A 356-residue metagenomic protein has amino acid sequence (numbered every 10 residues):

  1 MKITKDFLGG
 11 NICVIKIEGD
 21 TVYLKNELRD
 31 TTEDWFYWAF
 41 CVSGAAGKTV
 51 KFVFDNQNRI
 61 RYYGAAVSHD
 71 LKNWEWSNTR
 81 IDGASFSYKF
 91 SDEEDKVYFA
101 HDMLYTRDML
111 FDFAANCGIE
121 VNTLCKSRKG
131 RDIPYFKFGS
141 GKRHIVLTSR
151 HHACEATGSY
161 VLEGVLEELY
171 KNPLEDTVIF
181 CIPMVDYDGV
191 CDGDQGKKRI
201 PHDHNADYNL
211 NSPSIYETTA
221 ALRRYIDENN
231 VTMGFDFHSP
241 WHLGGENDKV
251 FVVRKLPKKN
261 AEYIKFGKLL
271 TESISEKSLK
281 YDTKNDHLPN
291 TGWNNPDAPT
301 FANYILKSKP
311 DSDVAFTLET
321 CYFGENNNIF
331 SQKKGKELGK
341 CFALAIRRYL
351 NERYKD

Functional and structural regions predicted by a protein language model:
M1-E93, V97: Extreme N-terminal flexible tails
W38-F40, A114, L270, F342 (+1 more regions): Short, Φ-rich (hydrophobic/aromatic) sequence segments
R59-I60, T106, D188-G189, H242 (+1 more regions): Short, acidic Gly/Pro/Ser/Thr-rich loop/turn segments
I81-K129, G139-S140: Extended acidic/polar, glycine-enriched regions that form or flank non-catalytic beta-rich accessory modules
L104, T291-D356: Active-site-adjacent mobile loop/cap segments within catalytic or ligand-binding domains
R107-L110, E155-T157, N326-N327: Short helix/loop capping segments that flank catalytic or ligand/cofactor-binding pockets
M109-D112, I119-C125, H152, D207 (+5 more regions): Extended recognition/assembly regions associated with phosphoester-bond processing machinery
V121-F136, G141-P299, N303, S308 (+1 more regions): Active-site/substrate-binding loop(s) of hydrolase catalytic cores
